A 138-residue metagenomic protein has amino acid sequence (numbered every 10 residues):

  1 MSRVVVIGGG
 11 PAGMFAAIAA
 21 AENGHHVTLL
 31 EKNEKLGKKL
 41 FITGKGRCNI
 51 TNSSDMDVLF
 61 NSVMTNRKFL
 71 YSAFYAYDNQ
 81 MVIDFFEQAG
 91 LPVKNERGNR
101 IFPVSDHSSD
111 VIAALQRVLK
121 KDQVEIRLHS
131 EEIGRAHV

Functional and structural regions predicted by a protein language model:
M1, E96, H129: Phosphate-coordination loops involved in phosphoryl transfer and adenosine-cofactor binding
S2-L29: N-terminal Rossmann-like FAD-binding beta1-loop-alpha1 element of flavoenzymes
V6-I7, A21, L40-F41, F85 (+1 more regions): Generic detector of bulky aromatic hydrophobic side chains
N23, S54-M56, I133: Residue-level detector of alpha-helical segments with a strong bias toward transmembrane helices and their helix-loop
K32-E125: Conserved N-terminal/central alpha/beta ligand/cofactor-binding core
L128-R135: A conserved short coil-to-beta-strand element within the FAD-binding core of flavoproteins
